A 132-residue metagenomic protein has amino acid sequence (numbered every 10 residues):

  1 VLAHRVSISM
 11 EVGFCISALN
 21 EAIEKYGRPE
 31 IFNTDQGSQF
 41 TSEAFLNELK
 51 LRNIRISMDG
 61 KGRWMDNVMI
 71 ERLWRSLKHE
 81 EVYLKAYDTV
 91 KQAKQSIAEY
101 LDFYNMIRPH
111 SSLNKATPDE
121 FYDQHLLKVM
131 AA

Functional and structural regions predicted by a protein language model:
V1-A132: Charged DNA-binding/catalytic regions of mobile-element recombinases
